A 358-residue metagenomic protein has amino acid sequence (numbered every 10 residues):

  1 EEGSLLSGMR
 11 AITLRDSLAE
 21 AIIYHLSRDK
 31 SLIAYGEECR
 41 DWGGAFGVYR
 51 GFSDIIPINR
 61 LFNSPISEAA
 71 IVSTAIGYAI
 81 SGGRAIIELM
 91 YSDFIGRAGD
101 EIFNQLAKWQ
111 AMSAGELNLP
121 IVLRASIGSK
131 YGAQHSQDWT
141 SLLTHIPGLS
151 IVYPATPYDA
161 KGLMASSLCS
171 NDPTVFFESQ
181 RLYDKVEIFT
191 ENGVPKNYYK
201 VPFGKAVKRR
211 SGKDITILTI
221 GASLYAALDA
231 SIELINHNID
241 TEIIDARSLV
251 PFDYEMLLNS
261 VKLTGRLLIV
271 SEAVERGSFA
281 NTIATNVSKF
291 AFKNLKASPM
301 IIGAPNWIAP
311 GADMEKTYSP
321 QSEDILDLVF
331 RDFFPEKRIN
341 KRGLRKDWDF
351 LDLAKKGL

Functional and structural regions predicted by a protein language model:
E1-F177, R181-L182, G343-L358: Thiamine diphosphate
G51, L117-L119, Q180-L358: Thiamine diphosphate
